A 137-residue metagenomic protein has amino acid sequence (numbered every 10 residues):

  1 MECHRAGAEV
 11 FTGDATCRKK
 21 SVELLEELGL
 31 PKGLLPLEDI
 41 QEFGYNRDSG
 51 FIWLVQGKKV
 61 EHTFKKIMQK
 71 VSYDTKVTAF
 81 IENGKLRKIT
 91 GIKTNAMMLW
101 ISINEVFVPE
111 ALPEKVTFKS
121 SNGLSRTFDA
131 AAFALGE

Functional and structural regions predicted by a protein language model:
M1-F51, V55-K65: Extracellular/luminal recognition modules and glycoprotein regions
Q69-E137: Helix-rich interaction surfaces within compact, conserved domain-sized segments that mediate assembly or partner
